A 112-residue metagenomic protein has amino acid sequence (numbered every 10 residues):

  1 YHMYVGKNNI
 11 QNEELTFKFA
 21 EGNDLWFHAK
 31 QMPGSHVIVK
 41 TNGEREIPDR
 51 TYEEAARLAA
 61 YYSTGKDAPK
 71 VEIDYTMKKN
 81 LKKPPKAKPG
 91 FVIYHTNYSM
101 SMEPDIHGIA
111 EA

Functional and structural regions predicted by a protein language model:
Y1-A112: Duplex nucleic acid-engaging cores and interfaces of nucleic-acid transaction enzymes
